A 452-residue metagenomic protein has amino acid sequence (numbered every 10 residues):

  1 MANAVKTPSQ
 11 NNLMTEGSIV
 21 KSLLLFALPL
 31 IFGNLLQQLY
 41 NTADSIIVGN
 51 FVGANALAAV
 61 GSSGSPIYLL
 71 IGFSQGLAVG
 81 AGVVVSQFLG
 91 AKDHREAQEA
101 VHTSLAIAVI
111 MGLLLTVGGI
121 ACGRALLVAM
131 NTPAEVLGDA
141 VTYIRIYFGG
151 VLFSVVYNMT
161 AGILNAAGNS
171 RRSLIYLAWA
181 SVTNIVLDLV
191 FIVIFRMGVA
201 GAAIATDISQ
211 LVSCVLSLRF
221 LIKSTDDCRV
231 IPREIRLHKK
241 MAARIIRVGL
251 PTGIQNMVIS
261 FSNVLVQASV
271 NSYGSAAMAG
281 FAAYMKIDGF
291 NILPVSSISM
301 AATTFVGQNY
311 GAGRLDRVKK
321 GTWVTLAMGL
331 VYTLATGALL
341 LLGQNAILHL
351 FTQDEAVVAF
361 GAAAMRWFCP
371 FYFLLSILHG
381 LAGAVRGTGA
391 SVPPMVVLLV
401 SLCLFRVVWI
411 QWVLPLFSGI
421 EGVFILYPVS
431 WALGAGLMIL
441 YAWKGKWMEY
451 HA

Functional and structural regions predicted by a protein language model:
M1-A27, V85-G150, I194-L250, V306-F371 (+1 more regions): Short alpha-helical transmembrane segments in multi-pass integral membrane proteins
E16, V20-L39, A43, P66-F73 (+7 more regions): Residue-level signal for short hydrophobic patches within transmembrane helices of multi-pass membrane transporters
L25-D44, I146, A180, S209-S213 (+3 more regions): Transmembrane helical elements of multi-pass membrane transporters/channels
L35, L39-A58, L127-A134, V190-M197 (+5 more regions): Helix-terminus/linker motif at the lipid-water interface of multi-pass membrane proteins
V52-S65, A140, I144, A203 (+3 more regions): Small-residue hotspots at the loop-to-helix junctions and early N-terminal turns of transmembrane alpha-helices
L57-V117, S154-S173, G280-Q344, L375-L398: Small-residue-rich hydrophobic transmembrane alpha-helices
L69-G72, N184-L189, C214-L218, F290-L293 (+3 more regions): Hydrophobic transmembrane alpha-helices of multi-pass small-molecule transporters
A78, I146-N165, S173-S181, A202-V215 (+4 more regions): Short runs within selected transmembrane alpha-helices of multi-pass transporters and secretion channels
